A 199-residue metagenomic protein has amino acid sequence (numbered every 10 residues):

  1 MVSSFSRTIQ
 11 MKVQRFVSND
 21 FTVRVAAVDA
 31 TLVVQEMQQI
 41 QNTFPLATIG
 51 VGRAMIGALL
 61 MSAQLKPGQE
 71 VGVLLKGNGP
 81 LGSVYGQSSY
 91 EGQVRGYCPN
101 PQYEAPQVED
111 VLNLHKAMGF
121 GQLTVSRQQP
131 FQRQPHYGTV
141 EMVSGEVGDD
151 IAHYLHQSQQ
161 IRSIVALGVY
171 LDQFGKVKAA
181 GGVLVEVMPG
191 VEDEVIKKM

Functional and structural regions predicted by a protein language model:
V2-M199: Interaction interfaces in information-processing and related assembly proteins
